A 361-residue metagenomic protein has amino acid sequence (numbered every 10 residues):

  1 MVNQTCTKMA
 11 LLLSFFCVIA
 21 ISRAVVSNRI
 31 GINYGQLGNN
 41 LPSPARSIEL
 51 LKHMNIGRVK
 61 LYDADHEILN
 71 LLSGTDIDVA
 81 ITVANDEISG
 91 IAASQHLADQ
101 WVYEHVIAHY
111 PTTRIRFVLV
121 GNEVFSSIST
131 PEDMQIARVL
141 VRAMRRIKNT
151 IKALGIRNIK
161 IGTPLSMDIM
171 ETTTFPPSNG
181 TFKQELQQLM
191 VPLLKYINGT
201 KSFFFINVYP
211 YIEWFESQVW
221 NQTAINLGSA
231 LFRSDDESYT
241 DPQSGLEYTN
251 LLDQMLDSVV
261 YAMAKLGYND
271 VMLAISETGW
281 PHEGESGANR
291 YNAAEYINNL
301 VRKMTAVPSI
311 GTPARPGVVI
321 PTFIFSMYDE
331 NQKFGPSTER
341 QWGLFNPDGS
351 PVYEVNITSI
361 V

Functional and structural regions predicted by a protein language model:
M1-G31, V361: Terminal membrane/secretory targeting segments in land-plant proteins
Q4, I48, V141-N149, A153 (+3 more regions): Substrate-binding and catalytic surfaces of secreted/luminal carbohydrate-active proteins
S27-P42, I91-A92, N179-Q184: Active-site mouth loops of central-metabolism enzymes
I30-Y34, G57-L61, V79-V83, R116-V120 (+4 more regions): Hydrophobic faces of well-ordered beta-strands that scaffold small-molecule active sites in alpha/beta enzyme cores
G35-L37, A64, A84-D86, G121-E123 (+4 more regions): Active-site beta-loop-alpha junctions enriched in small/polar residues
G35-L51, Q95-A108, Q187-V191: Short, acidic/polar
A45-E67, D78: Catalytic domains of carbohydrate-active enzymes, especially glycoside hydrolases
I68-I169, T173-E185, I275: Substrate-binding cleft of extracellular glycoside hydrolase catalytic domains
